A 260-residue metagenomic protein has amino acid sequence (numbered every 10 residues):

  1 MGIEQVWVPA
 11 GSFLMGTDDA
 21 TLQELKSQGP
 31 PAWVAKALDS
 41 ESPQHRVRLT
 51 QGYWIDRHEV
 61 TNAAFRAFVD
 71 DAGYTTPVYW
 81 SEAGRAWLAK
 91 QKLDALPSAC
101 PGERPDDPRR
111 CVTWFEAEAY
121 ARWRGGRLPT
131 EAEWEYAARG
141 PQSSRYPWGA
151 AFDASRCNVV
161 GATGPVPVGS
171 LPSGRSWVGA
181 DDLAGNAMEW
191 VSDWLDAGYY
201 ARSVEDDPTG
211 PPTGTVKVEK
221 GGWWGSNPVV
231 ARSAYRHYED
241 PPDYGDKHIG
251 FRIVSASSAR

Functional and structural regions predicted by a protein language model:
M1-W7: GGW-centered surface loops in extracellular recognition modules
V8, L14, D18-A37, T75-E239 (+1 more regions): Functional-site microenvironments in short loops/helix caps that host divalent-cation chemistry
V47-G52: A short N-terminal beta-strand-loop micro-motif at the entrance of redox/enzyme domains
E59, V191-W194, S257: Short beta-strand segments enriched in hydrophobic/aromatic residues within well-folded beta-rich domains
V60, A67-P77, R124-G125, A259-R260: Short capping motifs at secondary-structure boundaries
G245-R260: Short, structured beta-strand segments at or near domain termini in extracellular proteins/domains
